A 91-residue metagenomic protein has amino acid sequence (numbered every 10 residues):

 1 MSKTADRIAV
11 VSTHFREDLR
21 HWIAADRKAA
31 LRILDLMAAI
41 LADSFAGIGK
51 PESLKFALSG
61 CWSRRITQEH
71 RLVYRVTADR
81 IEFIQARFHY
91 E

Functional and structural regions predicted by a protein language model:
M1-I8, H14-L31, D35, I48 (+3 more regions): Enriched for short, Lys/Arg-rich terminal
A42-F45: Generic structural signal for secondary-structure transition and capping sites
